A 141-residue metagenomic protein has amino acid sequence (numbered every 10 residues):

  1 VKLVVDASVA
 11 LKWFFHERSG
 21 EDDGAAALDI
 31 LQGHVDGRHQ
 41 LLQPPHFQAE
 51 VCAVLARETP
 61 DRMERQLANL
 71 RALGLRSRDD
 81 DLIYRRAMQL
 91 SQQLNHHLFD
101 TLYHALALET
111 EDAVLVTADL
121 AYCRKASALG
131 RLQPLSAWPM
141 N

Functional and structural regions predicted by a protein language model:
V1-Q43, L55-R65, L120, M140-N141: Short, well-structured N-terminal submotif of metal-dependent ribonuclease cores
K2, Q48, R76-S77, H104-N141: Acidic, PIN/NYN-like endoribonuclease modules and their adjacent C-terminal/linker elements
V5, L42-Q43, R78, L98-T101 (+1 more regions): Short beta-strand scaffold positions
V9-A10, E50-V54, N69, R86: A general alpha-helix detector
Q43-F47, I83, Y103: Short, conserved alpha-helical segments within structured domains
R65-L94, A105: Acidic catalytic patch
